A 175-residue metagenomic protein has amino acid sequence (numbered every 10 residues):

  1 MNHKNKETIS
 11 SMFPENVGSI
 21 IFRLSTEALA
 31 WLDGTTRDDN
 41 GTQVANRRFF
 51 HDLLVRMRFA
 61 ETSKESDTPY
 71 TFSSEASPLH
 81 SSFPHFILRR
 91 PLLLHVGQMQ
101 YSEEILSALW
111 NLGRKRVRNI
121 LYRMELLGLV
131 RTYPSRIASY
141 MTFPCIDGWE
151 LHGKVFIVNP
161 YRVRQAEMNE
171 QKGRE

Functional and structural regions predicted by a protein language model:
M1-E104: Short recognition helix of helix-turn-helix/winged-helix DNA-binding domains
M1-S10, R114-E175: Winged-helix/helix-turn-helix nucleic-acid-interaction surface
T26-A30, W110, V163-E167: Polar/charged alpha-helical tracts
Q100, N111, L127: Short catalytic/metal-binding and nucleic-acid-binding patches
E103-R114: Short helix-coil junctions and helix-kink-helix linkers
